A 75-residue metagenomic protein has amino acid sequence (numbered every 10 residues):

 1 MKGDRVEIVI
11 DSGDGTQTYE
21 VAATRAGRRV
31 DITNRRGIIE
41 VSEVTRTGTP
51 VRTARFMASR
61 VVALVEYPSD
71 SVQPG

Functional and structural regions predicted by a protein language model:
M1-G75: Eukaryotic intrinsically disordered, low-complexity regulatory linkers and tails enriched in Ser/Thr/Pro
